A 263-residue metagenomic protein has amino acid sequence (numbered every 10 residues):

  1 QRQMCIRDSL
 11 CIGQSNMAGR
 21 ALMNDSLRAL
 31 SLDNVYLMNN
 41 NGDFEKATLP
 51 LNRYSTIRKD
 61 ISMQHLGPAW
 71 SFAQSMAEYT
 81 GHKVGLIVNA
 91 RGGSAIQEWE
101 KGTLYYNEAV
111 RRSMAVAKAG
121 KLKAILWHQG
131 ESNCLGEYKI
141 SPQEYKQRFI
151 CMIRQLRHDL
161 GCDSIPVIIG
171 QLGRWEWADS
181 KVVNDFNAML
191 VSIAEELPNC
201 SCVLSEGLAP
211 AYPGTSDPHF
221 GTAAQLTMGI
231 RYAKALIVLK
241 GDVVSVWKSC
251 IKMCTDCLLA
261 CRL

Functional and structural regions predicted by a protein language model:
Q1-I6: Short, small-residue-biased leader/transition segments that mark boundaries at the very start of proteins
R7-L66: Catalytic nucleophile-elbow at a beta strand-turn-alpha helix junction centered on a G-D-S/GDSL motif, marking
D8-I12, N16-A18, T48, V84-V88 (+3 more regions): Structural recognition of the beta-strand scaffold that forms the well-ordered cores of secreted hydrolase catalytic
G19-S26, Q97-K101, G136-Q143, S180-K181 (+1 more regions): Short, solvent-exposed loop/turn and secondary-structure capping segments
D43-A119, H128, S132-C134, E176-A178: Conserved SGNH/GDSL esterase-like catalytic core that processes O-acyl groups on lipids and polysaccharides
A69-S71, T103-V116, K146-D159, N184-V191: Alpha-helical scaffolding within the catalytic cores of extracellular/periplasmic polymer-degrading hydrolases
L126, E131, Q155-N184: Active-site segments of SGNH/GDSL-like serine hydrolases that catalyze O-acetyl group transfer/hydrolysis on lipids
G173-I251: Catalytic His-Asp segment of secreted/periplasmic serine-dependent ester chemistry enzymes
